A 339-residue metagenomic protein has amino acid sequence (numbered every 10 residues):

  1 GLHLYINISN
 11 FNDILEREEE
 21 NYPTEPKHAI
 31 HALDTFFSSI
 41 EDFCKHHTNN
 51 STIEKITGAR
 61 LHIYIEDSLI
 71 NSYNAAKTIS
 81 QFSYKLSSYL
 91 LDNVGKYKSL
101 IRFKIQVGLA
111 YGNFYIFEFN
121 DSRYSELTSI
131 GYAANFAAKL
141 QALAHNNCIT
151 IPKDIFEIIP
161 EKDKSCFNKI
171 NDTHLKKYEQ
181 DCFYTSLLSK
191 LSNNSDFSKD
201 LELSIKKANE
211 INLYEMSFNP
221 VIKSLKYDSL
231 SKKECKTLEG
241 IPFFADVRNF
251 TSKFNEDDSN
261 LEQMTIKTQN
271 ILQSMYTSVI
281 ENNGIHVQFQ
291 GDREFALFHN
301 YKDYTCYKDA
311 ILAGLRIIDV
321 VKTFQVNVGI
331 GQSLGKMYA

Functional and structural regions predicted by a protein language model:
G1-H3, Y115, S125, H145-P242 (+1 more regions): Intrinsically disordered, glycine/charged-rich C-terminal tails and inter-domain linkers that flank nucleotidyl cyclase
H3-E16, P242-S252: Catalytic-site or vestigial catalytic-site microsegments of nucleotide-handling domains
I6, C44-N74, L90-G131, S278-D309 (+1 more regions): Catalytic core of nucleotidyl cyclases, primarily class III adenylyl/guanylyl cyclases
F11-I14, L61, I70, I155-F156 (+2 more regions): A generic structural signal for short hydrophobic patches within well-formed alpha-helices
N12-E41, E54-K55, T251-Y276, V287-Q288: Conserved long alpha-helical elements within nucleotide-processing catalytic cores of c-di-GMP signaling and class III
E19-Y22, S122-S125, K164-N168, D258-N260: Short secondary-structure boundary/capping segments
A75-F82, A310-I317: Short amphipathic alpha-helices in soluble, non-transmembrane regions that often serve as interface/regulatory elements
Y111, Y132-I155: Catalytic/regulatory signature loops of cyclic-dinucleotide turnover enzymes and related class III nucleotidyl cyclases
